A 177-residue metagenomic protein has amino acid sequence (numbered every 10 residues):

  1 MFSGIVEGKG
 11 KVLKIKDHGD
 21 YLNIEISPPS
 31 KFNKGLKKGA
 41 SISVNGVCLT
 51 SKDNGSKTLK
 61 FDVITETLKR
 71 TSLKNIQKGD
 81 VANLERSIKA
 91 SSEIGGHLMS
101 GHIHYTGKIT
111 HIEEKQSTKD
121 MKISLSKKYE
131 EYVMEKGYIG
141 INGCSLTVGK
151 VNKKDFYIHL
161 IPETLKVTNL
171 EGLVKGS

Functional and structural regions predicted by a protein language model:
M1-S177: Conserved loop->alpha-helix
